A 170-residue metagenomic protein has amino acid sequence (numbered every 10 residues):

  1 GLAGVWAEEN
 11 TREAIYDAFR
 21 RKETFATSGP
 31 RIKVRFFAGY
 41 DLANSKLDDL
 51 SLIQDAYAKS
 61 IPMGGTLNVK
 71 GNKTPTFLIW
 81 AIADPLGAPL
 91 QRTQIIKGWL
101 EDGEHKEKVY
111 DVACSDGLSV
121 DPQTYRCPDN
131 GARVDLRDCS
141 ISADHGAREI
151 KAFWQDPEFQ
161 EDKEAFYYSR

Functional and structural regions predicted by a protein language model:
G1-R170: C-terminal functional module detector
